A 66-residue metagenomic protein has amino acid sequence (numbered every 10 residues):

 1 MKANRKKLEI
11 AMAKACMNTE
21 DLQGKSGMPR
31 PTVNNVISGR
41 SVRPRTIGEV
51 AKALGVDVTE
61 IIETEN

Functional and structural regions predicted by a protein language model:
M1-D21, K25: A short, Lys/Arg-rich alpha-helix, primarily the initiator
G27-V42: Recognition helix of helix-turn-helix/homeodomain-like DNA-binding domains that insert into the DNA major groove
G39-K52: Short, basic-rich loop-to-helix N-cap that marks the start of a DNA-contacting helix
G55-N66: Short C-terminal boundary/hinge segments that cap the last helix of small helical domains
